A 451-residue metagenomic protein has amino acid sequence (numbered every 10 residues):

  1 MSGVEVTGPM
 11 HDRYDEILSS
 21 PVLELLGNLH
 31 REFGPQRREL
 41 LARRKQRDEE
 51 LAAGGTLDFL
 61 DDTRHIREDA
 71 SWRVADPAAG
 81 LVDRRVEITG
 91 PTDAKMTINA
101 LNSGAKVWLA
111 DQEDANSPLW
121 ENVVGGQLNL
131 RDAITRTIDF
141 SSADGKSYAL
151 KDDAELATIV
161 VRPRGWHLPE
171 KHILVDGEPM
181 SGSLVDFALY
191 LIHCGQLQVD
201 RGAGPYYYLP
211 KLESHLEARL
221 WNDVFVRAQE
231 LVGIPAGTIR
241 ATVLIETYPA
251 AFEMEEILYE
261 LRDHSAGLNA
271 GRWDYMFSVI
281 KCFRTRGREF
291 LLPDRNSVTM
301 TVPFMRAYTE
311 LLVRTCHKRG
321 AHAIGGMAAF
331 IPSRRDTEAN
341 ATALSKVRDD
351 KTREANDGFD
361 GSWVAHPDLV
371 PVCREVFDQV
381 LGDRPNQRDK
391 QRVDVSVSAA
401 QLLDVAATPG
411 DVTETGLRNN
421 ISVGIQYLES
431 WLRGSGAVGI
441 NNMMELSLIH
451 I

Functional and structural regions predicted by a protein language model:
M1-S2, M96-T97, S362, V370-P371: Gly/lys/ser-thr-rich phosphate-binding loops in alpha/beta enzymes that coordinate phosphoanhydride or phosphate groups
S2-L23: Low-complexity, intrinsically disordered regions in eukaryotic regulatory proteins and secreted peptide precursors
E16-D61: A charged N-terminal "starter" segment
L41, R47-G55, L60-D61, I66-R67 (+6 more regions): Active-site-facing alpha/beta catalytic cores
P235-G237, L244, P249-D368, V372-F377 (+2 more regions): Catalytic alpha/beta core domains of metabolic enzymes, predominantly
R388-K390: Active-site C-terminal subdomain of aminotransferase-like
A437-S447: Catalytic grooves of carbohydrate-active enzymes
I449-I451: Conserved small/polar residues in nucleotide/adenosyl-binding loops
